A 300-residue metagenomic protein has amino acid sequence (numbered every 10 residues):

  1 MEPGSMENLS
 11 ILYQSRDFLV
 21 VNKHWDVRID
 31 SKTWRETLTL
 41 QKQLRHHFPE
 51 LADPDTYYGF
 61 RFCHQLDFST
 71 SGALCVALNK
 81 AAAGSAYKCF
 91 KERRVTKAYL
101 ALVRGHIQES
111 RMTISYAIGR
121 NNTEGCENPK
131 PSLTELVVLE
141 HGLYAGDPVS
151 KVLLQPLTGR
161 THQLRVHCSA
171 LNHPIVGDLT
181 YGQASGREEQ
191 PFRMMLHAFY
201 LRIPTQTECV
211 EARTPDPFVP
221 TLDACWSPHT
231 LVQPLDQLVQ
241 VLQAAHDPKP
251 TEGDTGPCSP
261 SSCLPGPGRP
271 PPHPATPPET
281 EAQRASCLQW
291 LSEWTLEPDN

Functional and structural regions predicted by a protein language model:
M1-F18, V27-I29, K130, Y144-V149 (+1 more regions): Pseudouridine synthases involved in rRNA/tRNA modification
R16-D17, T70-A73, A98-Y99: Short, surface-exposed beta-edge/turn micro-motifs
V27-F48, A83-K88, L102-S150, V166 (+3 more regions): Glycine- and acidic-residue-rich catalytic/RNA-contacting loop of pseudouridine synthases
P54-E92: Glycine/acidic-rich beta-strand-loop module
V76-L78, L102, Q155: Short hydrophobic/aromatic beta-strand micro-patches that form the beta-sheet surface supporting nucleotide- or nucleic
